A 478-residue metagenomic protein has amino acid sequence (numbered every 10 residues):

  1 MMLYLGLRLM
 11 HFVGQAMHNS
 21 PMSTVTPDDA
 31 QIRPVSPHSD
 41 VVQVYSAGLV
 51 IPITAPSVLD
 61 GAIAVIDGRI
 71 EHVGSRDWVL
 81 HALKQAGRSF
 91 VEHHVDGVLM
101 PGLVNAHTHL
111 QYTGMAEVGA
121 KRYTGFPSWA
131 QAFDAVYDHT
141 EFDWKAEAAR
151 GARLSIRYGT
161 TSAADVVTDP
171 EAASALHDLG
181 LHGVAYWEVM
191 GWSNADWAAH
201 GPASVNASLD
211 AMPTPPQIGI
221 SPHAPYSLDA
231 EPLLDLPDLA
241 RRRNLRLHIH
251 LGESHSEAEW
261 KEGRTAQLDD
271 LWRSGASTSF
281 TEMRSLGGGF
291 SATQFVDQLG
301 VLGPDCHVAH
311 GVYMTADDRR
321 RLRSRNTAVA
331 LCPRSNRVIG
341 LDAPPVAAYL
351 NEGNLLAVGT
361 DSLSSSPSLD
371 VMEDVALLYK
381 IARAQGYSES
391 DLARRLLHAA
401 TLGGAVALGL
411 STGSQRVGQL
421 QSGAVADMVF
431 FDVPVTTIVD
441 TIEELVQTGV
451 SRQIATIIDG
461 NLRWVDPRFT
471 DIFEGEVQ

Functional and structural regions predicted by a protein language model:
F12, H18-V44, V50-M100: Histidine-rich, glycine-flanked metal-binding segment
H38-A47, H81-S128, A149, R153-R157: Replace "His-x-His-based motif
G48, I63, G68, D96 (+11 more regions): Divalent metal-coordination and catalytic microenvironments
V98-L99, G114-L179, P202-P213: Alpha-helical scaffold segments that flank or form the walls of functional sites
G114-A146, V184-M190, H255-G303, L378-G386: Active-site gating loops and adjacent loop-to-helix segments of metal-dependent hydrolytic enzymes
E171-L179, G201-A328, G340-L356: Histidine/acidic residue-rich metal-binding segments in metalloenzymes
Q298-V301, P344-V435: His/Asp/Glu-enriched, well-ordered alpha-helical/loop segment that forms or immediately abuts the divalent-metal
S422-Q478: C-terminal cap of metal-dependent C-N hydrolases
